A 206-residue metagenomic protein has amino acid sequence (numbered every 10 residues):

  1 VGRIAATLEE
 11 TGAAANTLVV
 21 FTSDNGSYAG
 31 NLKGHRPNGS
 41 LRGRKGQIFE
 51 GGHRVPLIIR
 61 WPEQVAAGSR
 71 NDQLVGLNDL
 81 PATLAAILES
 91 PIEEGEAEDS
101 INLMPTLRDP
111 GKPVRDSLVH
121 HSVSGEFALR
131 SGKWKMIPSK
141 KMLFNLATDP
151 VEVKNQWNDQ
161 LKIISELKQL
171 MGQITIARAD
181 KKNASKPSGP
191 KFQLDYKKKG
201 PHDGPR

Functional and structural regions predicted by a protein language model:
G2-T11, G30-N31, P37-A97, I101-K112 (+2 more regions): Substrate-binding rim/cap in mid-to-C-terminal beta-strand-loop elements of soluble/periplasmic
R3-N16, I87-G95, Q173-F192: Surface-exposed helix-capping loop/turn segments at secondary-structure junctions
A13-V19, R54-V55, K112-D116, S131-W134: Loop/turn elements at helix/coil->beta-strand transitions in domains of secreted/extracellular proteins
V19-F21, M142: Residue-level marker for buried hydrophobic side chains located in beta-strands that build the well-ordered beta-sheet
N25-G26: Active-site metal-binding loops of divalent metal-dependent hydrolases
K45-E50, L118-H120, E126: Short Gly/Pro-enriched turn/cap motifs at secondary-structure boundaries
L80, F127, S131-G132, M136 (+2 more regions): Long, internal low-complexity/basic segments
D116-V119, Q156: WW-domain-binding short linear motifs
